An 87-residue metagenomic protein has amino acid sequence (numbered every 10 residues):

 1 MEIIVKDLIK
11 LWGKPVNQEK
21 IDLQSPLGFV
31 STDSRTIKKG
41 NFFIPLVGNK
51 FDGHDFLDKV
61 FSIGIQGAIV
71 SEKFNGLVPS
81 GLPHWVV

Functional and structural regions predicted by a protein language model:
M1-V87: N-terminal leader/targeting and accessory segments in enzymes
